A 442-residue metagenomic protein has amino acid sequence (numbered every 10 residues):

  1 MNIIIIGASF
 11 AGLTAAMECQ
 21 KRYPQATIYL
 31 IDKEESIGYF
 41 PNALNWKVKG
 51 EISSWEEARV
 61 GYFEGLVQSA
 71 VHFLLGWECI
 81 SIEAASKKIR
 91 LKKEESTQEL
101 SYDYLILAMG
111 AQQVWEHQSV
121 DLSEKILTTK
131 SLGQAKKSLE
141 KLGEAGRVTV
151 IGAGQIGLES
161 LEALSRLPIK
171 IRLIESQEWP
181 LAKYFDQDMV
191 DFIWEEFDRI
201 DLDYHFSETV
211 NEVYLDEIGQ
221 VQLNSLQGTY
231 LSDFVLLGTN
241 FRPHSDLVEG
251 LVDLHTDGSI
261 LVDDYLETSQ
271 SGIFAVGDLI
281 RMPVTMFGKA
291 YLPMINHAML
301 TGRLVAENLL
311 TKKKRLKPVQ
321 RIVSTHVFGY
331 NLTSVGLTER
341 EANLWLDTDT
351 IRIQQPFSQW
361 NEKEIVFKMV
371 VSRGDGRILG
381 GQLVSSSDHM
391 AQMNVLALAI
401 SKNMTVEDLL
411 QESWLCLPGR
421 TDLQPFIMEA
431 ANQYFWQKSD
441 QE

Functional and structural regions predicted by a protein language model:
M1-V71, Q155, A163-F185: Beta1-alpha1 glycine-rich phosphate/pyrophosphate-binding loop at the start of Rossmann-like nucleotide-binding domains
I6-A8, K21-Y23, K33, N331 (+1 more regions): Flexible, glycine-rich terminal cap/loop adjacent to redox cofactors in electron-transfer oxidoreductases
S36, I156-E212, I295, R315-T338: Rossmann-like dinucleotide-binding cores of NAD(P)H-dependent redox enzymes
L75-K87, F206-G219: A conserved short coil-to-beta-strand element within the FAD-binding core of flavoproteins
E95-Y104, L226-F234, S269: Core beta-strand elements of the Rossmann-like FAD/NAD(P) dinucleotide-binding domain in flavoenzyme oxidoreductases
L107-L167, D203, V262-D264: Glycine-rich dinucleotide-binding loop and its adjacent helix/turn
S123-G143, T229-E307: FAD-site-proximal beta/loop scaffold in flavoenzymes
V262, V276-T338, Q392, T421-S439: A conserved FAD-binding loop/helix module that cradles the flavin
